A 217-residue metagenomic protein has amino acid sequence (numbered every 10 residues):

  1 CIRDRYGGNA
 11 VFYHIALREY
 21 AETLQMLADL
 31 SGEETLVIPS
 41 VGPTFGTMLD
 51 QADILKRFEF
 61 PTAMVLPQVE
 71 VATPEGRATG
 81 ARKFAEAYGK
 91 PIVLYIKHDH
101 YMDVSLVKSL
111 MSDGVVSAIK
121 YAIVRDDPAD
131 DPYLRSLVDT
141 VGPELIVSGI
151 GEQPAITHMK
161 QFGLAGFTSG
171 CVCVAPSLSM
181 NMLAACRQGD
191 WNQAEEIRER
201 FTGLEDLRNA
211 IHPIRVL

Functional and structural regions predicted by a protein language model:
C1-I2, A210-L217: Short, intrinsically disordered, charge-balanced linker/junction segments flanking boundaries in proteins
R3-V104: Active-site beta->alpha loop and helix N-cap motifs at the rims of alpha/beta catalytic domains
L24, M48, P176-S179, I214-L217: A general structural signal for well-ordered alpha-helical segments in protein cores
L27, L55, F84, I119 (+3 more regions): Conserved, mostly hydrophobic/aromatic
H98-H212: Catalytic alpha/beta core domains of metabolic enzymes, predominantly
